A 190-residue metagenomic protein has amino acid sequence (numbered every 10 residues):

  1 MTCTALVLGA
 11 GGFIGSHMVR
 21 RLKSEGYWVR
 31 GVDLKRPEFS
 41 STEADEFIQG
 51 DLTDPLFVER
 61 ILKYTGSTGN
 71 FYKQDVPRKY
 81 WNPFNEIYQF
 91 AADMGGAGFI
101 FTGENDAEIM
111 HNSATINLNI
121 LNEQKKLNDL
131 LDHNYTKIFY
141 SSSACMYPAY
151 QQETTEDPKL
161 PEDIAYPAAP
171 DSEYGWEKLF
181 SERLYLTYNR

Functional and structural regions predicted by a protein language model:
A5-E25: N-terminal Rossmann NAD(P)H-binding glycine-rich loop of SDR-like oxidoreductase domains
Y27-R36: Conserved glycine-rich Rossmann-like NAD(P)H-binding loop of the short-chain dehydrogenase/reductase
E43-D54: Rossmann-fold cofactor-recognition segment
L52-S113: NAD(P)H-binding glycine-rich loop region in Rossmannoid oxidoreductase-like domains and their noncatalytic homologs
D54, I116-I120, K137, F180-S181: Conserved cofactor-binding/catalytic machinery of classical short-chain dehydrogenase/reductase
Q89, L118-E173: Conserved Rossmann-fold NAD(P)-dependent oxidoreductase catalytic core, especially the SDR/UDP-sugar
E108-N119, S172, W176-E177: Glycine-rich NAD(P)-binding loop of the Rossmann-fold in SDR/ketoreductase-type enzymes
A169-R190: Active-site Tyr-X1-5-Lys
